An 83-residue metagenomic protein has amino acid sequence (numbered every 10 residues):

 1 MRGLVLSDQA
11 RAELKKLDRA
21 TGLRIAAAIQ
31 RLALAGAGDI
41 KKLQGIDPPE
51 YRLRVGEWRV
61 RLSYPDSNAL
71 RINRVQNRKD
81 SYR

Functional and structural regions predicted by a protein language model:
M1-L4, D8-A12, K16-L23, A37-G38 (+2 more regions): Enriched for short, Lys/Arg-rich terminal
A20, I25-L32: Compact soluble domain cores
I29-L53: A short, surface-exposed loop/turn module that caps and links secondary-structure elements
